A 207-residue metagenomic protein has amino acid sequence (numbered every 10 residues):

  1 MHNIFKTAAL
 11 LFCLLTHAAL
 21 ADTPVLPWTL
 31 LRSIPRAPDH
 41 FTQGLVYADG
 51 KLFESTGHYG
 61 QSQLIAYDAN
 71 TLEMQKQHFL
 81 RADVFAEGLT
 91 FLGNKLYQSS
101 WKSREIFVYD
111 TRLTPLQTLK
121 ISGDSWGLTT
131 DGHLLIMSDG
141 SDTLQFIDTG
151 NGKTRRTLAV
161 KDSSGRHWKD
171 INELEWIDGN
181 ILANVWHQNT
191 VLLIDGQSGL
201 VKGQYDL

Functional and structural regions predicted by a protein language model:
D22-D39, T71-E73: A short helix->beta-strand "capping" segment at the edge of beta-propeller domains
L31-Q63, H78-T90: Beta-strand-rich domains and repeat architectures in extracellular enzymes and scaffolds, especially beta-propellers
S33-P38, H78-A82, Q117-S122, L158-R166 (+1 more regions): Surface loop/turn motifs at the tips and blade-to-blade linkers of beta-strand repeat domains
H40-F41, G60, D83-F85, K102 (+3 more regions): Beta-rich catalytic cores
D49-G50, G93-N94, G132-H133, D178-G179: Short coil/turn segments that connect the beta-strands within blades of beta-propeller domains
E54-H58, F91, L96-S103, M137-S141 (+1 more regions): Conserved beta-strand positions in repeat-built beta-propeller and related beta-rich domains
D68-L72, D110-T114, T149-G152, D195-G199: Short loop/turn segments that connect beta-strands within beta-propeller blades
E105-S163: Hydrophobic, well-structured mid-protein blocks that either form specific transmembrane helices
